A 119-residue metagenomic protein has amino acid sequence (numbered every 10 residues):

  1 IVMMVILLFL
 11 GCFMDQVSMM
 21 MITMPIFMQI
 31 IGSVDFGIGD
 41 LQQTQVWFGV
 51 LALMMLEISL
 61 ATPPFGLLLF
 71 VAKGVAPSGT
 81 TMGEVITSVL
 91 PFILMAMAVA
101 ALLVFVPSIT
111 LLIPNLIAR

Functional and structural regions predicted by a protein language model:
I1-R119: Alpha-helical transmembrane segments of multi-pass membrane transport proteins
